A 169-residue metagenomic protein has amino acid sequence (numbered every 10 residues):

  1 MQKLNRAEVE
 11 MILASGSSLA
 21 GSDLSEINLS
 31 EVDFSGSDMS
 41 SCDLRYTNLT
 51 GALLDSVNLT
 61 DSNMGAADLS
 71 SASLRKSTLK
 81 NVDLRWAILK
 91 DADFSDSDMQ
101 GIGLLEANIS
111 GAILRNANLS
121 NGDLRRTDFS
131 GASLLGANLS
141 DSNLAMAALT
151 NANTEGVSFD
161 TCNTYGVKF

Functional and structural regions predicted by a protein language model:
M1-F169: Tandem repeat scaffolds
